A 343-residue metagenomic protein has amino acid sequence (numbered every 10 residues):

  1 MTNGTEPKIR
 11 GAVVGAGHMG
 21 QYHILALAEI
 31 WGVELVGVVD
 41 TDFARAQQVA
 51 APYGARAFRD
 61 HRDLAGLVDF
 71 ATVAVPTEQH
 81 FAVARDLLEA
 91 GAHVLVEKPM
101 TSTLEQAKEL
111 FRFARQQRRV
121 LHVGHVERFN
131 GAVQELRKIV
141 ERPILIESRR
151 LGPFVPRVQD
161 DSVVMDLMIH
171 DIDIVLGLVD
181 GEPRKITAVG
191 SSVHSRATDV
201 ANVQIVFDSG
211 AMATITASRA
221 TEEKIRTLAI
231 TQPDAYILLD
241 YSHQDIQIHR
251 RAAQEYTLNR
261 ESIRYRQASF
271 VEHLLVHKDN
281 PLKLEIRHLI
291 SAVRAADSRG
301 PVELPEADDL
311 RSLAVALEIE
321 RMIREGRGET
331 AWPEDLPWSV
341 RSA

Functional and structural regions predicted by a protein language model:
M1-G4, F70-T72, H288-A343: C-terminal helix-rich "cap/oligomerization" subdomain common to oxidoreductases
M1-Y53: N-terminal Rossmann-like dinucleotide-binding module
H23, D42, Y53-F111: Beta-loop-alpha module in the N-terminal Rossmann-like domain of NAD(P)-dependent dehydrogenases, especially those
A55, A90-A92, Q117-V120, A211: A short helix->loop->beta-strand "cap" motif at the edges of active sites that frequently abuts
R59, V96, L121-V123, E147-S148 (+1 more regions): Hydrophobic residues in well-ordered beta-strands that form the structural core
T101-V158: A contiguous active-site-proximal alpha/beta segment in oxidoreductase catalytic domains
V155-E223, T227-T231, R341: Rossmann-like dinucleotide-binding domain that binds NAD(P)(H)
V193, M212-R287, P305: NAD(P)-dinucleotide binding in Rossmann-like oxidoreductases
